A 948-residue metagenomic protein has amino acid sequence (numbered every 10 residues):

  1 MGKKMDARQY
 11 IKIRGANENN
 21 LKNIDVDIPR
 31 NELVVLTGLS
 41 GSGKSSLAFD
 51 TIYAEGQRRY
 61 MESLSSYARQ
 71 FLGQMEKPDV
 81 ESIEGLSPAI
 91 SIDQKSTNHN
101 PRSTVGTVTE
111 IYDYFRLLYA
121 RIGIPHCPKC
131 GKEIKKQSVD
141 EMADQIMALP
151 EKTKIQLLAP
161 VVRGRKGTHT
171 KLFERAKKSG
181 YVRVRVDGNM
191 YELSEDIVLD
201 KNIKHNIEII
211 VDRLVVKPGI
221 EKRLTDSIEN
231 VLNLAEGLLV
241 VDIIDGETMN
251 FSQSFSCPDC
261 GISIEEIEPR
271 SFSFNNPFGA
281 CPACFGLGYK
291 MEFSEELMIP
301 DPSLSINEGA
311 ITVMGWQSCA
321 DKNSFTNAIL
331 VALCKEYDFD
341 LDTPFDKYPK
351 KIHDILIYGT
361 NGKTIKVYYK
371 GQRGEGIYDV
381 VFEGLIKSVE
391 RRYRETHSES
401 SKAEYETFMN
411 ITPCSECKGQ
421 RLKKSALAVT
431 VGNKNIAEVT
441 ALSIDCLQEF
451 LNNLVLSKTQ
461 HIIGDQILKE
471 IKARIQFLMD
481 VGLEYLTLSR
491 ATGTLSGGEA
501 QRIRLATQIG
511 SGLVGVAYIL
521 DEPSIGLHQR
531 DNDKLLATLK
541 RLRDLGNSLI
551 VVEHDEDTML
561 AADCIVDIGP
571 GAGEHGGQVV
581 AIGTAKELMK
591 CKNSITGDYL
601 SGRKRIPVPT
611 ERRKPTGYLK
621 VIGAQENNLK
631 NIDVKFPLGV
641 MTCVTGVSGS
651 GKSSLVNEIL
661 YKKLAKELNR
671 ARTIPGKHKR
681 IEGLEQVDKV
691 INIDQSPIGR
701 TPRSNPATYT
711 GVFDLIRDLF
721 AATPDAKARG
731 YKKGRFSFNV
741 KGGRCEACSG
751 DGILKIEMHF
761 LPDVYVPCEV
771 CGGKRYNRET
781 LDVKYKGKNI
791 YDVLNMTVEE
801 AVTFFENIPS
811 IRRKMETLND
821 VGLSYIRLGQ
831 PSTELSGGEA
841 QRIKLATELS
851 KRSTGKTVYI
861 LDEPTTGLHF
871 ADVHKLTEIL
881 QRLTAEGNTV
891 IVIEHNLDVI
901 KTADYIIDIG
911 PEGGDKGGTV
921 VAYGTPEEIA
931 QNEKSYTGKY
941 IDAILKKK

Functional and structural regions predicted by a protein language model:
M1-K948: Conserved phosphate-binding elements of NTP-dependent enzyme cores
